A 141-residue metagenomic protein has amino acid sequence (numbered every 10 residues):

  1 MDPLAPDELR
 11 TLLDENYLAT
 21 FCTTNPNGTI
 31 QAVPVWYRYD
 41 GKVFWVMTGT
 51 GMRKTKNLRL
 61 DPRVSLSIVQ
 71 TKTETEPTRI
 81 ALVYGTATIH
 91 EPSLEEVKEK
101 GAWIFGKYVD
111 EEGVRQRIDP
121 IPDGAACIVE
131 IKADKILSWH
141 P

Functional and structural regions predicted by a protein language model:
M1-N16: Extreme N-terminal tail/first-helix region
P3, T75-P141: Charged, gly/pro-rich active-site loop segments
L9, K54-T55: Short, hydrophobic alpha-helical packing/hinge segments within bilobed ligand-binding/sensory domains
L13-D14, R59-L60, P122: Alpha-helix boundary recognition
E15-T20, E111-G113: Short Pro/Gly-enriched beta-strand edge/turn motifs at strand-loop
Y17-T50, L58, L66-V69, R79: Short beta-strand segments
M52-K54, T73: Short, surface-exposed beta-strand-loop junctions and turns on beta-sheet-rich folds
